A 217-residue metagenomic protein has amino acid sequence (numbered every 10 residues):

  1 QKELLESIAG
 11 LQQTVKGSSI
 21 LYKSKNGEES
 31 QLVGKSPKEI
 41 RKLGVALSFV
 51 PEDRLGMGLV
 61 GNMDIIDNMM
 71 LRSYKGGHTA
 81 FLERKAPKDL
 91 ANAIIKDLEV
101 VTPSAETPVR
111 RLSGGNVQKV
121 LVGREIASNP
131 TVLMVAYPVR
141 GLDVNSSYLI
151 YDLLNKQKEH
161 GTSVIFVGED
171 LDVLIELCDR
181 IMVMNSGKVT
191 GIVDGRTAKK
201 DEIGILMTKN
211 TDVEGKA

Functional and structural regions predicted by a protein language model:
Q1-A217: Glycine-rich phosphate-binding loops of nucleotide-dependent enzymes
